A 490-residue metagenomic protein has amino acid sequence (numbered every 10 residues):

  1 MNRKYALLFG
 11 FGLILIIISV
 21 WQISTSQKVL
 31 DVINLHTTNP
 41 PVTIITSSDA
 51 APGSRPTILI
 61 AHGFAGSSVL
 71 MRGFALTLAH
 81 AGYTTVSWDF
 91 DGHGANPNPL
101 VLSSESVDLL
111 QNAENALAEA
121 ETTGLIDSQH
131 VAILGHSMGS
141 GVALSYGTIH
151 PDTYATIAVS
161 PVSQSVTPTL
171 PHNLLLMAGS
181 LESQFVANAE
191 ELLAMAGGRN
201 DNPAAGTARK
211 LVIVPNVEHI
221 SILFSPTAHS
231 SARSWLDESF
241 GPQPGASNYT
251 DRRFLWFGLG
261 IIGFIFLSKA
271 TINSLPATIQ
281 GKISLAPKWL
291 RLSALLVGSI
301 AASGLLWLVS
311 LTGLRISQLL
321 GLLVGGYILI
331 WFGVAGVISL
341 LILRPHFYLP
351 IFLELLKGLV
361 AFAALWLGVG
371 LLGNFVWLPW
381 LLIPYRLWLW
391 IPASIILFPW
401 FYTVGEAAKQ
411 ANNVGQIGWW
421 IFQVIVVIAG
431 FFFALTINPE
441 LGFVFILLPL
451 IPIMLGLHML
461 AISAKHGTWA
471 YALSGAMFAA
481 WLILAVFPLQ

Functional and structural regions predicted by a protein language model:
N2-I44: An N-terminal hydrophobic leader/cap segment in hydrolases
I14-I18, I262-K269, F398, Y402 (+1 more regions): Alpha-helical transmembrane segments
S19-Q22, L267-S274, T403, A407 (+2 more regions): Hydrophobic membrane-targeting alpha-helices
S24-T25, L275-I279, I462-A470: Membrane-interface capping segments at transmembrane-helix boundaries
S26-Y249: Soluble extramembrane regions of membrane proteins in the secretory/endomembrane system
A246-L259: Juxtamembrane/start-of-transmembrane alpha-helix segments at the extracytoplasmic/lumenal side of membrane anchors
G258, I262-A301: Juxtamembrane interface at the cytosolic side of transmembrane helices
A294-Q490: Alpha-helical transmembrane segments of integral membrane proteins
